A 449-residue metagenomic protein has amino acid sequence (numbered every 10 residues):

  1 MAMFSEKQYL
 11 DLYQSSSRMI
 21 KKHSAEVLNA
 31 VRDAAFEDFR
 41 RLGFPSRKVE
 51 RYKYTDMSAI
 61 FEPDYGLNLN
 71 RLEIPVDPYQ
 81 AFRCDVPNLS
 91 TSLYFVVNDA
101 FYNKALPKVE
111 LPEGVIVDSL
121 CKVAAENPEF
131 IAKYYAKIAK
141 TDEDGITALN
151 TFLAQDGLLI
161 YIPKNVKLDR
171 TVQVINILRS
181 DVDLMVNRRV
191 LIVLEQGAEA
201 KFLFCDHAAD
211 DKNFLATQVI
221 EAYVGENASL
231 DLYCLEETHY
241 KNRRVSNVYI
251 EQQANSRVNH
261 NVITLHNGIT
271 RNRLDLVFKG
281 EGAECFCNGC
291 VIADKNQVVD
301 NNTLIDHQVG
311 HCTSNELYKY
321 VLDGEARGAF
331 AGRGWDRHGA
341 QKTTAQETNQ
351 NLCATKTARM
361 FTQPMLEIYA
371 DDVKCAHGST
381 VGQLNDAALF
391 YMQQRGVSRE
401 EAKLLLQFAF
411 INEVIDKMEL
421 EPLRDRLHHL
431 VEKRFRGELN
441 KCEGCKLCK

Functional and structural regions predicted by a protein language model:
A2-A148, L317, D323: N-terminal amphipathic, basic helical "cap/leader" segment at the start of enzyme domains
K108-D118, E126-V397, I411, I415-K449: Conserved beta-strand/loop scaffold segments within soluble protein domains that form the structured core and edges
